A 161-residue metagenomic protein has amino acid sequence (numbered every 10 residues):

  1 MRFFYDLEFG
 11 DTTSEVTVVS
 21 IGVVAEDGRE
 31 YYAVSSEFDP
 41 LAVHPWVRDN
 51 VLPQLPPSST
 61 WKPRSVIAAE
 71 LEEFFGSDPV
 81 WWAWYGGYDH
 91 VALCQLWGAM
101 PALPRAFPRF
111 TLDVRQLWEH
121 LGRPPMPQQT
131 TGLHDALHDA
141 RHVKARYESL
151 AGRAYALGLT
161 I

Functional and structural regions predicted by a protein language model:
F3-W84, T130: Conserved non-catalytic scaffold segment of RNase H-like nuclease domains
D11-T13, C94, W118, K144: Hydrophobic positions within alpha-helical membrane elements
S14-V16, W97, L121, Y147: Short, function-defining helix-loop hinge/capping sites that tune catalysis or transport
E37-D39, V47, E73, Q95 (+2 more regions): Intrinsically disordered, low-complexity terminal extensions that flank but exclude the folded catalytic cores
P63, I67-L71, D89-L96, D113: Amphipathic alpha-helical interface surfaces
W81, G86, A92, P125-I161: Acidic, Mg2+-coordinating catalytic module of metal-dependent nucleases/exonucleases that use a two-metal-ion mechanism
Y88-P108: Substrate-recognition/cap helix-loop segment adjacent to the acidic, metal-dependent catalytic center of Asp-based
R105-P125: Short, flexible loop segments at boundaries between secondary-structure elements
